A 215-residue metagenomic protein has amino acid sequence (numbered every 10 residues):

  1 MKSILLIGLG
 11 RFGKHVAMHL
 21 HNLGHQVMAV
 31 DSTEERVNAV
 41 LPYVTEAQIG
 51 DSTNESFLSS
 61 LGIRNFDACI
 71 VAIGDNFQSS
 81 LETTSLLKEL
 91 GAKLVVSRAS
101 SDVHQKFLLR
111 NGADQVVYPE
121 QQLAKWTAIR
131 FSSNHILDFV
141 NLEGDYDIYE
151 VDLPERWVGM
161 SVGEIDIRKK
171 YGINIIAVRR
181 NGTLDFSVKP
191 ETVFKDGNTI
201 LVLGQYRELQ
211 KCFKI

Functional and structural regions predicted by a protein language model:
M1-I215: Cytosolic regulatory regions of ion transport systems
